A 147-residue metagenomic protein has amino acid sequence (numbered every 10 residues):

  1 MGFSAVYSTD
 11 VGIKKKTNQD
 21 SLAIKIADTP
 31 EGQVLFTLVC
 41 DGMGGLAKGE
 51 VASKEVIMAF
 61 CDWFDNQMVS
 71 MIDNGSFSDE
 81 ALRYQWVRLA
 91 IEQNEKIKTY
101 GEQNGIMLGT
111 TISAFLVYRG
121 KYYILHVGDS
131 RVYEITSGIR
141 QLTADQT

Functional and structural regions predicted by a protein language model:
M1-T147: PP2C/PPM-type serine/threonine phosphatase catalytic domain
